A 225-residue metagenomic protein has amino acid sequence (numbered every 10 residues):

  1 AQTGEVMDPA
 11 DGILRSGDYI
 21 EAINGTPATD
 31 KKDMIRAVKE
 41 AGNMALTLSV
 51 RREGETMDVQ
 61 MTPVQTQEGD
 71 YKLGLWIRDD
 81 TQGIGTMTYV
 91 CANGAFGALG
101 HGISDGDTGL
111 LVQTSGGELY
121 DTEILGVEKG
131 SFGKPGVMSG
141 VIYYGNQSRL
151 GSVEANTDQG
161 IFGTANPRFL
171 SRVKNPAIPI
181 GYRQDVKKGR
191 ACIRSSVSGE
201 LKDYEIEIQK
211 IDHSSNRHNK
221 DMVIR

Functional and structural regions predicted by a protein language model:
A1-Q2: Short beta-strand-turn/beta-hairpin segments enriched in glycine/proline and small hydrophobics that form edge-strand
V6-K31: Conserved PDZ fold ligand-binding element
P9-A10, R36-A37, T86: Short, conserved secondary-structure segments in the cores of folded domains
R15, I35-L73: PDZ-domain C-terminal substructure recognizer with occasional recognition of PDZ-binding tails
G25-T26, R51, S196: Short, surface-exposed secondary-structure boundary micro-motifs
T26-A37, M57-D58, K202-Y204: Short, Lys/Arg- and Gly-enriched loop/turn segments at beta-strand edges
G54, Q60-R225: Serine endopeptidase catalytic core focused on the charge-relay Asp
